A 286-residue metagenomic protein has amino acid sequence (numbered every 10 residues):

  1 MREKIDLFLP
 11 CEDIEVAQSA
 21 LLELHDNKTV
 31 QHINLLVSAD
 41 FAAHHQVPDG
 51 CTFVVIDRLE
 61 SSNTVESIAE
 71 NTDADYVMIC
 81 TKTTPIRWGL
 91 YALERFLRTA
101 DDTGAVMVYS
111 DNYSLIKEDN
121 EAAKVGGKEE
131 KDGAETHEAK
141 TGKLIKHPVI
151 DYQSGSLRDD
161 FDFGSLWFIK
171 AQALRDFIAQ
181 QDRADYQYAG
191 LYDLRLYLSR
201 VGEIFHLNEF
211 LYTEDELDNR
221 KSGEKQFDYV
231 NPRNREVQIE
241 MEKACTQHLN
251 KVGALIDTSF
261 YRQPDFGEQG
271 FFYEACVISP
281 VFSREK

Functional and structural regions predicted by a protein language model:
M1-E23, Y261-K286: N-proximal low-complexity "stem/linker" segments adjacent to membrane-targeting elements
L22-H32: Short, acidic, metal-binding catalytic loop of nucleotide-sugar glycosyltransferases
N63-Y76: Active-site nucleotide-sugar/metal-binding loop of Leloir-type enzymes
A74-R87: Short beta-strand-to-loop acidic/aromatic patch adjacent to the donor-nucleotide binding site
L90-E121, H137-E138: Conserved donor NDP-sugar-binding/catalytic core segment of glycosyltransferases
G142-I169: A recurrent flexible, glycine/aromatic-enriched loop bordering the glycosyltransferase active site that acts as
A173, A184-F210, C245: A short, conserved alpha-helix in the catalytic core of glycosyltransferases
N208-P232, P264-G267: Active-site donor/metal-binding and catalytic loop motifs of nucleotide-sugar-dependent glycosylation enzymes
